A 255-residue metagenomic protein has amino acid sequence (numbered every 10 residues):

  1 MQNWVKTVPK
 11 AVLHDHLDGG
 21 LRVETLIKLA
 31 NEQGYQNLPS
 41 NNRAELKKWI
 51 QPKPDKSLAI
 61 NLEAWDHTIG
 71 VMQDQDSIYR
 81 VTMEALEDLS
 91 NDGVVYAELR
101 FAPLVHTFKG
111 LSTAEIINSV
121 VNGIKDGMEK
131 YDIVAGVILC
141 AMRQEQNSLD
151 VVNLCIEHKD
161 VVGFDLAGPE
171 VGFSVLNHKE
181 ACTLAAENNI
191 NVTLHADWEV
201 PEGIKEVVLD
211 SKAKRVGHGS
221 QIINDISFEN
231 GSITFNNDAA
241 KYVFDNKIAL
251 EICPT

Functional and structural regions predicted by a protein language model:
M1-V192, A196-R215, Q221-T255: Metal-cofactor-binding active-site regions of metalloenzymes
